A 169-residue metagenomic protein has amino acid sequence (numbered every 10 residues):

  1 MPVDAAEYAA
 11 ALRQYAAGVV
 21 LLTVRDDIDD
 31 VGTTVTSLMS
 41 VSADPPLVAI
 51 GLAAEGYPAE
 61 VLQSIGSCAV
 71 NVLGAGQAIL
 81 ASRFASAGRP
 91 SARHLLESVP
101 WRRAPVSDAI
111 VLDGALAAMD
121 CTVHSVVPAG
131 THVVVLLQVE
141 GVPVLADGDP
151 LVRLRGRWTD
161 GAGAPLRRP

Functional and structural regions predicted by a protein language model:
M1-P169: Basic, polyanion-binding surface patches
